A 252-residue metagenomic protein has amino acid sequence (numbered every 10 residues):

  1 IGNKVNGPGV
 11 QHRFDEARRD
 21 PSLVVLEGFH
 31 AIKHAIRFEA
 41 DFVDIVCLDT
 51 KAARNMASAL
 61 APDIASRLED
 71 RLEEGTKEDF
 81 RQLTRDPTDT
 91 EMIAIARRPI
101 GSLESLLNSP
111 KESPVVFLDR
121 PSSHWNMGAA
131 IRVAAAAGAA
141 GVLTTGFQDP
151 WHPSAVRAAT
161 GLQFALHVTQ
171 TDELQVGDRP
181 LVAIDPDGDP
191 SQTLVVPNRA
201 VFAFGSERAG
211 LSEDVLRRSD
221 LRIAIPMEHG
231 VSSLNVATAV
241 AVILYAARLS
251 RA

Functional and structural regions predicted by a protein language model:
I1-S58, F147-Q148: Boundary-proximal intrinsically disordered activation/regulatory segments immediately upstream of a helical core
V24, D119-R120, T144-T145, F204 (+1 more regions): Glycine- and other small-residue-rich loops at beta-strand/loop junctions that grip anionic moieties
G28, S122-A130, S232-A239: Amphipathic alpha-helical repeat scaffolds
A53-L68, D214-V215: Short, aromatic/basic amphipathic alpha-helical patches
A61-P62, R67-I95: Glycine/small-residue-rich loop that forms an oxyanion/phosphate-binding "nest" at active or ligand-binding sites
D63, E74, E78, I100-D187: RNA substrate-binding interface of SAM-dependent RNA methyltransferases
M92-A94, V133-A137, F147-F164, E213-A252: Structured adenosyl-cofactor binding patch, chiefly the S-adenosyl-L-methionine
V182-V231, N235: Active-site/ligand-binding-proximal alpha/beta "capping" segment
